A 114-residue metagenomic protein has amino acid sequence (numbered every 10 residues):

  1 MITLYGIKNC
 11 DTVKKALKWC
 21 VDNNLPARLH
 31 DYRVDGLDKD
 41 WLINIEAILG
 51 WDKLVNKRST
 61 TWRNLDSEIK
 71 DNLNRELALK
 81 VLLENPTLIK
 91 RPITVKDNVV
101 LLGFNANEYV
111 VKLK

Functional and structural regions predicted by a protein language model:
M1-N23, A27-Y32: Local sequence-structure signature of Cys/Sec-based thiol-disulfide redox active-site neighborhoods
Y32-K114: Thiol/selenol-based redox catalytic cores and closely related redox-interacting motifs
